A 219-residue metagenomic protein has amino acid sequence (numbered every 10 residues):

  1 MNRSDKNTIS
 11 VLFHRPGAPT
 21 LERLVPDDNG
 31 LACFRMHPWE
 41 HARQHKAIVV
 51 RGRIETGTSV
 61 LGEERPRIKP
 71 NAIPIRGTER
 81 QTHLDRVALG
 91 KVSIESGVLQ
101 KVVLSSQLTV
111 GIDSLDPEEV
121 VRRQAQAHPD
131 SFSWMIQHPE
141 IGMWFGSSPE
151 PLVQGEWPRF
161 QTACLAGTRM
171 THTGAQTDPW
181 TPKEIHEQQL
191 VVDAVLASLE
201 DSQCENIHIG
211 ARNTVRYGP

Functional and structural regions predicted by a protein language model:
M1-V11, P66-V120: Terminal domain-start leader segments
N2-S10, P16, P26-G30, R43-K46 (+1 more regions): An anion-binding catalytic pocket shared by soluble metabolic enzymes
P16-P19, V25-L61: Glycine-rich, N-terminal phosphate-binding loop and its surrounding beta-alpha-beta segment
R35, Q124-A127, S133-M135, V195-S198 (+1 more regions): N-terminal strand-loop-strand beta-hairpin
W39, K101, E150: Short, electropositive, low-hydrophobicity segments enriched in small/polar residues
E55-A88, V110-I112, A163-P219: Contiguous alpha-helical scaffold segments within structured protein domains that host functional hotspots
G97, V153, D193: Residue-level signal for inorganic ion chemistry
